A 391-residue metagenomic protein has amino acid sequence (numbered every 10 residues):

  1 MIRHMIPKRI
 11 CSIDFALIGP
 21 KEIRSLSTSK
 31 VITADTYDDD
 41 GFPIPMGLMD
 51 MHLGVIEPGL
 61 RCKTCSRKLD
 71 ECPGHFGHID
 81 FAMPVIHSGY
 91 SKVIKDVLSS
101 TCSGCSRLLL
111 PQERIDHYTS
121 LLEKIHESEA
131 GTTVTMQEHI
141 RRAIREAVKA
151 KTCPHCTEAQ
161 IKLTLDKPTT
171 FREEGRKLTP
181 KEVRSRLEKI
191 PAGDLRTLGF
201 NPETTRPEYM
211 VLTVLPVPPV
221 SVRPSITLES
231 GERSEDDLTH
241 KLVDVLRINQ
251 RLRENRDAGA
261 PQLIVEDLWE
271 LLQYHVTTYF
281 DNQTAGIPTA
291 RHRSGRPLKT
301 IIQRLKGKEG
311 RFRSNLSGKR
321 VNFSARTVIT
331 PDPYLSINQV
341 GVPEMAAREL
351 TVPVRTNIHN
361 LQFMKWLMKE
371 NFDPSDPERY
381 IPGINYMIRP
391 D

Functional and structural regions predicted by a protein language model:
M1-D391: Conserved core architecture of multi-subunit DNA-directed RNA polymerases
